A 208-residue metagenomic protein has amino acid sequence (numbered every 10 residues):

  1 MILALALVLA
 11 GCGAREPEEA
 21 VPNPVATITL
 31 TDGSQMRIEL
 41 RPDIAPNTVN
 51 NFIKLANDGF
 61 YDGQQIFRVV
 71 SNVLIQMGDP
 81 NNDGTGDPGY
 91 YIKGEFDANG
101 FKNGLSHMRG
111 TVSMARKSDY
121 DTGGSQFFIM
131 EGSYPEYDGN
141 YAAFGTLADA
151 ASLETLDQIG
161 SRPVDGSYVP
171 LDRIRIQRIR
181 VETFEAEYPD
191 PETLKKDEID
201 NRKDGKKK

Functional and structural regions predicted by a protein language model:
M1-A10: Bacterial N-terminal signal peptides
A10-K208: Cyclophilin-like peptidyl-prolyl cis-trans isomerases
